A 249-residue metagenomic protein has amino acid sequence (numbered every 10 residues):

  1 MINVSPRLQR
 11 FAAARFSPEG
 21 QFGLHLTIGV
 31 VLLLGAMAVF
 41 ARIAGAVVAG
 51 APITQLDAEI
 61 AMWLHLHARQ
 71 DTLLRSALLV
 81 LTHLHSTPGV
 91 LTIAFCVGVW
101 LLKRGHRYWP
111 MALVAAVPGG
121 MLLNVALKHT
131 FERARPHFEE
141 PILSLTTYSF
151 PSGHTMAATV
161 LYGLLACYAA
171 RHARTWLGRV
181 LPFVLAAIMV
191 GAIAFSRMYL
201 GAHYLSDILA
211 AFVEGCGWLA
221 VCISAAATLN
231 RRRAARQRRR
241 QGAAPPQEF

Functional and structural regions predicted by a protein language model:
M1-G89, T130-F131, R135-I142: N-terminal transmembrane-helix/juxtamembrane module of multi-pass inner/ER membrane proteins
A13, S17, Q21, H25 (+8 more regions): Juxtamembrane/transmembrane-helix boundary motifs in multi-pass membrane proteins
L26-G29, P88-T92, A112, V180-A187 (+1 more regions): Alpha-helical transmembrane segments of integral membrane proteins
V31, G35, P88-G89, I93 (+3 more regions): Residue-level signal for the membrane-embedded core of alpha-helical transmembrane segments, especially mid-helix
F40, A44, L64, L123 (+3 more regions): Alpha-helical membrane-inserting segments
V48-A49, T54, A58-M62, T92-W176 (+1 more regions): Membrane-interface loops
H137-F249: Membrane-embedded catalytic cores of phosphoryl/pyrophosphoryl-handling enzymes
